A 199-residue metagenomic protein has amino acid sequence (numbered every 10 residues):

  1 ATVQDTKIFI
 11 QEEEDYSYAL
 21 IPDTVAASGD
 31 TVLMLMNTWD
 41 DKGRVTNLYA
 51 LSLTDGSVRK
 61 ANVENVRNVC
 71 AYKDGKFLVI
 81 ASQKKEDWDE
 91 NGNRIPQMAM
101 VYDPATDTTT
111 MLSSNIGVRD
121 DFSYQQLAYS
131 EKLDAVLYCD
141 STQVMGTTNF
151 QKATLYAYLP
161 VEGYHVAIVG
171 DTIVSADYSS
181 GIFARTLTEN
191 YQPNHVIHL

Functional and structural regions predicted by a protein language model:
A1-E13, G43-N62, G92-N115, D140-V161 (+1 more regions): Surface-exposed loop/turn elements that mediate protein-protein interactions on large endomembrane-trafficking
A1-G29, L33-N37, G43-L48, N65-N68: Long, acidic/polar, low-complexity amphipathic helices and coiled-coil-like
S17-A26, V63-K73, G117-Y129, P160-G170 (+1 more regions): Repeated scaffold domains used in trafficking and secretory/extracellular systems, primarily beta-propellers
A26, K42, A71-Y72, N93 (+6 more regions): Residue-level signal for WD-repeat beta-propeller blades
G29-T31, D74-K76, K132-D134, G170-D171: Short coil/turn segments that connect the beta-strands within blades of beta-propeller domains
M34-M36, V79-A81, Y138, S175: Residue position within the beta-strands of beta-propeller blades
N37-K42, Q83-N93: Short, conserved, GDST-rich strand-edge loop motifs in beta-rich repeat architectures
